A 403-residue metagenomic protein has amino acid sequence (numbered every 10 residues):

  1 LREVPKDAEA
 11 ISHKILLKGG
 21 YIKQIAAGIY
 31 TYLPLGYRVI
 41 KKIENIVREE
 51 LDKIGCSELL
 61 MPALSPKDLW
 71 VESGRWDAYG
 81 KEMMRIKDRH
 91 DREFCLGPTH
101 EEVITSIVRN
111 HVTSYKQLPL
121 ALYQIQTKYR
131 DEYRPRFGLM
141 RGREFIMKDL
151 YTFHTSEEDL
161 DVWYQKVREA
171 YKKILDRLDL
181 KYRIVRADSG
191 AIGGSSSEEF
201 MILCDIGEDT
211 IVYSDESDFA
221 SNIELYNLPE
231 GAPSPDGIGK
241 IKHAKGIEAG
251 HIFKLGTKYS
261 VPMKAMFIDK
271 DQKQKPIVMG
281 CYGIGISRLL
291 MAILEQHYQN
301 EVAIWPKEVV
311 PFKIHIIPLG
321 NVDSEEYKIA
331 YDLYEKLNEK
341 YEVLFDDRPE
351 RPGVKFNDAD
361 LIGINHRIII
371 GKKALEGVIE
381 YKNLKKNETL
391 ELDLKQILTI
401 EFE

Functional and structural regions predicted by a protein language model:
L1-E403: NTP/phosphate- and nucleic-acid-binding module
